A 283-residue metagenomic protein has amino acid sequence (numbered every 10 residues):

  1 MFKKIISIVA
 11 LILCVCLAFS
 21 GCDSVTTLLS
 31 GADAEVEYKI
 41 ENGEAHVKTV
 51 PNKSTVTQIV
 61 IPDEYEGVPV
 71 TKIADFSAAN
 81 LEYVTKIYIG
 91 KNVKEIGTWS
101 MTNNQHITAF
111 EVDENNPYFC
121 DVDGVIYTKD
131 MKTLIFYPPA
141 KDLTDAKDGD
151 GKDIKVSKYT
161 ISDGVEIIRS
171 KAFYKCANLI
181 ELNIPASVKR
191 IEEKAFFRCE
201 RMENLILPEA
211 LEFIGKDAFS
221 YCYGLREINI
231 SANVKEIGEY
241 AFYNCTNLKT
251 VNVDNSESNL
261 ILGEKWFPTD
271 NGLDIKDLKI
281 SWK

Functional and structural regions predicted by a protein language model:
F2, S24-L29, A78, W266-F267: Short, aromatic- and cysteine-enriched interfacial helices/patches that mediate contacts at lipid membranes
F2-D23: Sec-dependent N-terminal signal peptides of Gram-positive bacterial secreted proteins and lipoproteins
L13-V15, G21, K175, R198 (+2 more regions): The N-terminal extracellular segments of secreted preproproteins, especially immediately downstream of signal
A18-A34: Sec-dependent signal peptide cleavage junction
E35-E44, S54-K72, L81-E95, N104-V125 (+6 more regions): Structural signature of tandem-repeat unit edges
H46-K48: Non-globular, low-complexity intrinsically disordered regions
F76, T98-S100, R169-A172, E192-F197 (+3 more regions): Consensus positions within tandem repeat domains that build extended binding/scaffold surfaces
